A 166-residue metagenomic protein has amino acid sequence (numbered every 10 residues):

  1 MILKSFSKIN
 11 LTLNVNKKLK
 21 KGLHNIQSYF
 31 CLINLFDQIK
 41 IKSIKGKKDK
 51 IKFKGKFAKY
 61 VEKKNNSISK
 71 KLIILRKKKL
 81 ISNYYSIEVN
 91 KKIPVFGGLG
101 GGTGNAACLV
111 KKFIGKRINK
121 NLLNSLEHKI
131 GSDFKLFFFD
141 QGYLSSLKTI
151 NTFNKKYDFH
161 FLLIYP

Functional and structural regions predicted by a protein language model:
M1-C31, K116-P166: ATP-dependent small-molecule kinase catalytic core of the GHMP/sugar-kinase superfamily and closely related
I2-I81: N-terminal beta-alpha supersecondary unit
I26, F53, V61, V95 (+3 more regions): Short clusters of hydrophobic/aromatic residues that line enzyme substrate/ligand-binding pockets
Q38-K40, E88, N105: Domain-wide signal for the mature, well-folded portions of proteins, strongly enriched in nucleus-encoded organellar
I74, K78, K112-K116, K129: Active-site catalytic microenvironments for nucleophilic, acid-base chemistry
Y85-G97: Short pre-catalytic strand/loop immediately N-terminal to key active-site residues, enriched for Gly-Thr
G97-L123, L136: DPxDG-like acidic metal-binding loop motif
